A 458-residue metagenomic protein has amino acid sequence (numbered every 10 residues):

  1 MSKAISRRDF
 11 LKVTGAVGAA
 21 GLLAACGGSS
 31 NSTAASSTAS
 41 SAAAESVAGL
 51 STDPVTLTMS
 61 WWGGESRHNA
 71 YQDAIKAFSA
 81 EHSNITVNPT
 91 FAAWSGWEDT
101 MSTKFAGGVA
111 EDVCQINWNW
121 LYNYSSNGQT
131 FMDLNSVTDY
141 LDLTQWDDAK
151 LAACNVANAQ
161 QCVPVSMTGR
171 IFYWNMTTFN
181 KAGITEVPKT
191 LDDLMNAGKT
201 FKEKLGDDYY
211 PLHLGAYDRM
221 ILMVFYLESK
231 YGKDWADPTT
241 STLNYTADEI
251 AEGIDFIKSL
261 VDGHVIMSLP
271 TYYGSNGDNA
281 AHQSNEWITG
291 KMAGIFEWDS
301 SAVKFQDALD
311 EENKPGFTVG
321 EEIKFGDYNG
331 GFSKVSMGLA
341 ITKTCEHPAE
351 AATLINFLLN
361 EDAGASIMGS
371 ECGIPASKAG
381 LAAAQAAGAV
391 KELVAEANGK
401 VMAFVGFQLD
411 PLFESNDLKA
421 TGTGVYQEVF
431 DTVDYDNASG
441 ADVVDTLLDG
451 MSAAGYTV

Functional and structural regions predicted by a protein language model:
A42-G49, W118-G169, G320-F325, K391-E392: Hinge/lid segment of periplasmic solute-binding proteins
A77-W146, N155, T177-K189, N285-G294: Extracytoplasmic "Venus flytrap"/periplasmic binding protein-like
A80-E81, T86-N88, N158, A182 (+2 more regions): Extracytoplasmic/periplasmic substrate-recognition and gating elements
K104, E111-D112, L141-T178, Y210-P211 (+2 more regions): A structural signal for short loop-to-beta-strand junctions that line the ligand-binding cleft of periplasmic/secreted
T130-D133, V303, D307, M337-D417 (+1 more regions): Mature extracytoplasmic/periplasmic domains
Q161-V165, R170, M195-L243, E249: Extracytoplasmic/periplasmic solute-binding protein
G198-K199, T242-G274, I323: Glycine-centered hinge/linker elements that transmit conformational signals in sensory and ligand-binding systems
T239, A395-Y456: C-terminal capping/gating helix-and-loop segments adjacent to ligand/active sites or protein-protein/ligand interfaces
